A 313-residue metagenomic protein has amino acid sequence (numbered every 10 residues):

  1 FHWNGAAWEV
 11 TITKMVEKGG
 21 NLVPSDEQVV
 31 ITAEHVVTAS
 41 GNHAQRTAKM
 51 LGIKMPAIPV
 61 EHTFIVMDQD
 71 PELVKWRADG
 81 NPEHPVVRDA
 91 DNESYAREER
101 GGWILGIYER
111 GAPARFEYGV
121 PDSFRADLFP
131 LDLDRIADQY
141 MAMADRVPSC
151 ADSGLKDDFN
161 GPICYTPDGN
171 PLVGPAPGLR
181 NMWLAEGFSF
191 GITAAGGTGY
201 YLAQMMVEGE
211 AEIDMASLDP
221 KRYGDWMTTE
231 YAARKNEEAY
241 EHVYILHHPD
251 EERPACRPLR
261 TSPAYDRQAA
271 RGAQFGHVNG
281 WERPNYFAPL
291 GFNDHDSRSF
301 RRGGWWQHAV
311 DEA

Functional and structural regions predicted by a protein language model:
F1-E9, T13-K18: A conserved short coil-to-beta-strand element within the FAD-binding core of flavoproteins
G19-H35: Core beta-strand elements of the Rossmann-like FAD/NAD(P) dinucleotide-binding domain in flavoenzyme oxidoreductases
V30-H43, T47, G199: Short hydrophobic core segments
S40, G80-E99, D250-Y265: Phosphate/diphosphate-binding loops
I53-I58, F64, D68-N181: Active-site lid/adjacent beta-loop-alpha segment flanking the redox-cofactor pocket in flavoenzymes
K54-A57, G209-M215, Q274-H277: A short alpha-helix-loop-beta-strand transition element characteristic of N-terminal alpha/beta dinucleotide-binding
A194-A216: Internal hydrophobic alpha-helix adjacent to the cofactor/substrate pocket in enzyme cavities
D214, P220-A313: Glycine/proline-enriched, intrinsically flexible loops and inter-domain linkers
